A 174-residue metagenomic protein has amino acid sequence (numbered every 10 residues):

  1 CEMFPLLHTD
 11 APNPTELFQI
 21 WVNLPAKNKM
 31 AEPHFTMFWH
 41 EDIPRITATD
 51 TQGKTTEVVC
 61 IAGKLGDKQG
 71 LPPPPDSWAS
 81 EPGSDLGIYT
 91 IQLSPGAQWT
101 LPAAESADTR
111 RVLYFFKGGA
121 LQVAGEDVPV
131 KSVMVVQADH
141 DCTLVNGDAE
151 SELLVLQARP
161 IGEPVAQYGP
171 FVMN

Functional and structural regions predicted by a protein language model:
C1-N174: Jelly-roll (double-stranded beta-helix
